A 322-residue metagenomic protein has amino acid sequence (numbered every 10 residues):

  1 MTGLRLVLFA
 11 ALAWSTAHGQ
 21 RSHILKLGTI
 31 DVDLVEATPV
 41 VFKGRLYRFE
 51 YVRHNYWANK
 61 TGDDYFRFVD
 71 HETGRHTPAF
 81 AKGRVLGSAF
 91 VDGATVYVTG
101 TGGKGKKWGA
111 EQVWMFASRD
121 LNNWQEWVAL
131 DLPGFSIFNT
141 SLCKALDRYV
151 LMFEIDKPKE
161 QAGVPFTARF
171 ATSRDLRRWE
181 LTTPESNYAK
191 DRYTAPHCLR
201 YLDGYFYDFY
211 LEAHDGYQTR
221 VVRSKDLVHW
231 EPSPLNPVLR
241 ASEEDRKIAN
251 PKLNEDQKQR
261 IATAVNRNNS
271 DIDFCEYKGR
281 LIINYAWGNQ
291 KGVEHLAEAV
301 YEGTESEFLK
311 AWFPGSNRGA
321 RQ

Functional and structural regions predicted by a protein language model:
M1, W14-S15, A94: Intrinsically disordered/low-complexity terminal segments and short unstructured peptides
M1-F9: Sec-dependent signal peptide recognition, specifically the positively charged N-region followed immediately by
F9-H18: Hydrophobic h-region of N-terminal signal peptides that target proteins for export in Gram-negative bacteria
H18-Q322: Carbohydrate-active catalytic/glycan-binding domains of CAZyme proteins, especially the secreted or lumenal ectodomains
